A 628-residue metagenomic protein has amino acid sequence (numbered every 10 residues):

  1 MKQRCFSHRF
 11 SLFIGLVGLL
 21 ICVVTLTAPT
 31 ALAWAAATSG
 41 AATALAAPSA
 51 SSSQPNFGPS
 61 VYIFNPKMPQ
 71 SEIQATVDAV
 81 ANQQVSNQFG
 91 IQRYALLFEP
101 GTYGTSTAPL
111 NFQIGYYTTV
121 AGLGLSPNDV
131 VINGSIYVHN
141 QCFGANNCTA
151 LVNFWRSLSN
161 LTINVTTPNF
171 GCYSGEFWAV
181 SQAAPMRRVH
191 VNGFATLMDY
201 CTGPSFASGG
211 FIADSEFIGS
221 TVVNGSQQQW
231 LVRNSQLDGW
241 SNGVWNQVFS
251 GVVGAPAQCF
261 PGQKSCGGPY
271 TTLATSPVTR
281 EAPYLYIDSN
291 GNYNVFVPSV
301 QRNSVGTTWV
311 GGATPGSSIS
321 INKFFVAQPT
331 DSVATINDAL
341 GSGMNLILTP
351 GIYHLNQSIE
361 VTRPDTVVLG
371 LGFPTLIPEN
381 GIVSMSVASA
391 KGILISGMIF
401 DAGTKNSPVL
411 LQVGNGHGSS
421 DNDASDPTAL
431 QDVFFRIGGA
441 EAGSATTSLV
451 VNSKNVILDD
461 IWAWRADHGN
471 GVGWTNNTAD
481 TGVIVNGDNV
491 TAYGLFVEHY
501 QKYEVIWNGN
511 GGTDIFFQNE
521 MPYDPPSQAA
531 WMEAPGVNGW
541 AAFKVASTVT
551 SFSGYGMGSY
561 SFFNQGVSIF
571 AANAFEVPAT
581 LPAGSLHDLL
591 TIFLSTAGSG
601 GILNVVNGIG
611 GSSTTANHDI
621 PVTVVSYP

Functional and structural regions predicted by a protein language model:
A37-A75, Q301-S332: Right-handed parallel beta-helix/beta-solenoid
Q54, P59, A79-Y94, E99-S318 (+2 more regions): Domain-scale activation on soluble regions of proteins
F57-S71, A75, Y117-C172, F324 (+3 more regions): Right-handed parallel beta-helix/beta-spiral solenoid domain characteristic of secreted/periplasmic
V61, R93-A95, P100, Y117-T119 (+30 more regions): Detector for repetitive beta-architecture
Y62, P66-T119, L125-Y137, P329-N337 (+4 more regions): N-terminal extracellular ligand-recognition/capping segment immediately after the signal peptide
T102, G124, T162, H190-A195 (+11 more regions): A structural signal for beta-strand register positions
P109-I114, N128-V152, P168-Q182, A195-F206 (+13 more regions): Glycine-rich beta-solenoid repeat tracts in large extracellular/virion proteins
